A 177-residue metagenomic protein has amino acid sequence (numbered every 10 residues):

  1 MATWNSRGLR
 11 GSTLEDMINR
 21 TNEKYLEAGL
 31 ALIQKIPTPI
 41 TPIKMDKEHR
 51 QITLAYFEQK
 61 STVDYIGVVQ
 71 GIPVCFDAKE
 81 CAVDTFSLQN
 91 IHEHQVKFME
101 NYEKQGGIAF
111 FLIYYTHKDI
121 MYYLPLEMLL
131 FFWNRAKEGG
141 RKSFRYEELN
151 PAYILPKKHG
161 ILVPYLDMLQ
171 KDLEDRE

Functional and structural regions predicted by a protein language model:
M1-Y56: Acidic-basic catalytic patches of nuclease active cores, encompassing PD-(D/E)XK and other metal-cofactor nuclease
A2, E147-E177: Charged phosphate-binding loop/patch that engages nucleotide di/tri-phosphates or the phosphate backbone of nucleic
M45-Q51, D77-T85: Short, basic, glycine/proline-bearing loop/turn elements
I52, E58-T62, I91-M99: Short acidic (Asp/Glu) patches
D64-V83: Conserved catalytic cores of phosphodiester-cleaving nucleases, focusing on short active-site segments
K79-Q105: Mg2+/Mn2+-dependent nuclease catalytic core
E100-L130: Nucleic-acid nuclease catalytic cores
P125-R145: Short, electropositive alpha-helical surface patch
